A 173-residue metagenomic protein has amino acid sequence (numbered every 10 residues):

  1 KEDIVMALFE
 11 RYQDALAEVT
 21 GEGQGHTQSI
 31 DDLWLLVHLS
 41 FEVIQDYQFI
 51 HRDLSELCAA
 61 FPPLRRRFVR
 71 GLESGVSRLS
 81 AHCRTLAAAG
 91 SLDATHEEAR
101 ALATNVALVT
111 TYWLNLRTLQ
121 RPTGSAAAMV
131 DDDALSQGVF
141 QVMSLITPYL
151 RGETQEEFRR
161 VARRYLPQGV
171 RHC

Functional and structural regions predicted by a protein language model:
K1-G21, W34-H38: An amphipathic alpha-helix adjacent to DNA-recognition modules
L8, L33-L36, F41, T118 (+1 more regions): Alpha-helical bundle regulatory/interaction domains
T20-Q24, H51-C58, L86-G90, R117-G124: Secondary-structure edge/capping motif, primarily at the C-terminal ends of alpha-helices and the immediately following
G25, D32, L36, A60-R67 (+3 more regions): Non-transmembrane, amphipathic alpha-helical segments
D31-S55, E73-A81: Helical hydrophobic small-molecule/effector-binding pocket
R52-S55, R67, T95, F158-R159: Short, hydrophobic secondary-structure boundary micro-motifs
P63-A89, R100-N115, D133-P148: Amphipathic alpha-helical packing segments from all-alpha helical-bundle domains
N115-C173: C-terminal peripheral helix-coil segments that are non-catalytic and often amphipathic
